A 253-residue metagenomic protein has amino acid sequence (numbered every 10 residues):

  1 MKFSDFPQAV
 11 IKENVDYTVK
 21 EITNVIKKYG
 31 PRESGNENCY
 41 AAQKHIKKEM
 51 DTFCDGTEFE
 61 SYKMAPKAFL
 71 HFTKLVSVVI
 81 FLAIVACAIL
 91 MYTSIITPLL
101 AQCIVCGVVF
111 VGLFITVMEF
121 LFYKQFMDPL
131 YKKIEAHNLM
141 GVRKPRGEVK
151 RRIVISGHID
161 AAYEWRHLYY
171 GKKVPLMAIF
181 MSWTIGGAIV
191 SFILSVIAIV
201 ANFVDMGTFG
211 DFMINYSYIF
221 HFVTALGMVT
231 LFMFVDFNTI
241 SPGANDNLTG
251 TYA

Functional and structural regions predicted by a protein language model:
M1-A253: Secretory-pathway/membrane protein signature
